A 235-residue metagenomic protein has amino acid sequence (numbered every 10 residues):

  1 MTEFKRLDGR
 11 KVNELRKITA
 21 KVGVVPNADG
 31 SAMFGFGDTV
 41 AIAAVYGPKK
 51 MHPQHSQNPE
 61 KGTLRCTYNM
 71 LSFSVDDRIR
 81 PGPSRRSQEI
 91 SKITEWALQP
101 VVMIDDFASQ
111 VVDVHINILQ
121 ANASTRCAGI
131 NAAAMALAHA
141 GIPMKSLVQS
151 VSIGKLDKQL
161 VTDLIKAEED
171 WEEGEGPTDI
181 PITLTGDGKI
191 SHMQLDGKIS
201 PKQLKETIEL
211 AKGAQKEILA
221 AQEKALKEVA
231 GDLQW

Functional and structural regions predicted by a protein language model:
M1-W235: Polyanion-binding surfaces on beta-sheet-dominated domains and ring/shell assemblies
